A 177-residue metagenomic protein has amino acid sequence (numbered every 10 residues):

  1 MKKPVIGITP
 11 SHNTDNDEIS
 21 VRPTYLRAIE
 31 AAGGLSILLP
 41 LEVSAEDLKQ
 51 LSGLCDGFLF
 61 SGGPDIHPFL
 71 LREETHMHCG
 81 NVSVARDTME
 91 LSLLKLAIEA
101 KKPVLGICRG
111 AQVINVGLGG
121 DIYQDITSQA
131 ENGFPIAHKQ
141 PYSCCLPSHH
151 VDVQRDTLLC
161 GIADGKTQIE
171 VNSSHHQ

Functional and structural regions predicted by a protein language model:
M1-I107, V116-Y123, T127-E170, H176: N-terminal beta1-alpha1 cap of cysteine-dependent amidohydrolase-like domains
A111: The feature captures the ABC ATPase H-loop/switch
